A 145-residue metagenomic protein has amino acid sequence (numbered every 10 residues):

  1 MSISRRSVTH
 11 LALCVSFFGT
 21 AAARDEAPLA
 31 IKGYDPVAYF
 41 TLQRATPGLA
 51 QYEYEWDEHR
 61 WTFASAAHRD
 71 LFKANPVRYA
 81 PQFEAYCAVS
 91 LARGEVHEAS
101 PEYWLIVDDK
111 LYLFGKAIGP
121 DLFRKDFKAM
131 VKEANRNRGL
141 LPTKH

Functional and structural regions predicted by a protein language model:
M1-S2: N-terminal secretory signal peptides that target proteins for export/translocation
R5-H10: N-terminal export leaders
L11-A12, N75: A periodicity- and composition-biased signal for non-globular, repetitive helical segments
C14-A21: Hydrophobic h-region of N-terminal signal peptides that target proteins for export in Gram-negative bacteria
A22-H145: Charged, low-complexity intrinsically disordered segments
